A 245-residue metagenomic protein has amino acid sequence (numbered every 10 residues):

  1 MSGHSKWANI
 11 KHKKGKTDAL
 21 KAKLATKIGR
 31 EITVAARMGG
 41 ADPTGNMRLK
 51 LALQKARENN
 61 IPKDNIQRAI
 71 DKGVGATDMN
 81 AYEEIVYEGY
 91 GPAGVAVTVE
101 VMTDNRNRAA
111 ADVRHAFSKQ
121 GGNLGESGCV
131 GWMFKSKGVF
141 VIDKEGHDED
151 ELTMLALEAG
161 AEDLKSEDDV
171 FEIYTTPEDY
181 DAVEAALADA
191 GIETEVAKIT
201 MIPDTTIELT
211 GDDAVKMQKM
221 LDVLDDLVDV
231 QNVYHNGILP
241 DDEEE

Functional and structural regions predicted by a protein language model:
M1-G125, C129-V139, D179, E208: N-terminal cationic and glycine-rich segments that engage phosphates or anionic surfaces
V139-E245: Positively charged, low-complexity, intrinsically disordered RNA-binding extensions
